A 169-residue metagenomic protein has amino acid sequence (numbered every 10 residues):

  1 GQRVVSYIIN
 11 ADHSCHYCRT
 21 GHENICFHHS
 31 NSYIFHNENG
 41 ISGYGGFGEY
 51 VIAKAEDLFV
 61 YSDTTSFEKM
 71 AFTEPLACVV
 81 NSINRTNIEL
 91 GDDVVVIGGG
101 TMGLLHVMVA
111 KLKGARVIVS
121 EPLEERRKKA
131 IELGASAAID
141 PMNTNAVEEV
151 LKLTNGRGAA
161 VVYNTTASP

Functional and structural regions predicted by a protein language model:
G1-L58: Glycine-rich phosphate/adenylate-binding loop and adjacent beta-alpha elements of nucleotide- or dinucleotide-binding
R3, D93, V161: Short glycine-centered segments of the SAM/dcSAM-binding site in methyltransferase folds
I9, T20-E23, A55-L58, P75 (+4 more regions): ATP/adenylate-binding site constellation spanning eukaryotic-like Ser/Thr protein kinases, ABC-transporter
I41-G46, D63-R85, I97-L105: A glycine-rich, Thr/Ser-enriched phosphate-binding loop motif common to dinucleotide/cofactor-binding enzymes
T65-S66, N87-D93, G156-R157: Short helix-loop-beta connector
V96-I97, K111-P169: Adenosine-nucleotide cofactor-binding segment
H106, A110: Short hydrophobic alpha-helical segments of the AMP-binding
